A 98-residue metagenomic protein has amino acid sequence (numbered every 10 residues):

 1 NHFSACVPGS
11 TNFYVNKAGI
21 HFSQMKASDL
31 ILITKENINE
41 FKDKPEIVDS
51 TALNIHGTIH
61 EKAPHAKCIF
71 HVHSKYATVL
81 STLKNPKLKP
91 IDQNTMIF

Functional and structural regions predicted by a protein language model:
N1-F98: Glycine-rich flexible loops
